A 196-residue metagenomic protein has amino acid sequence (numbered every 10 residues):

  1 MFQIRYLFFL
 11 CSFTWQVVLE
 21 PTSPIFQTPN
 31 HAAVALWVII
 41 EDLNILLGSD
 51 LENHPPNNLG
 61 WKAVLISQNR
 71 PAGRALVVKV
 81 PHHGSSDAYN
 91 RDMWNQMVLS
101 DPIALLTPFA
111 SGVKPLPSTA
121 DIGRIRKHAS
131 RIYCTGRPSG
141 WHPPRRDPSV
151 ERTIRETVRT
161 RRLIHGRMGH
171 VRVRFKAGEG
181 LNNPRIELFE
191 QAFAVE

Functional and structural regions predicted by a protein language model:
M1-H54, G123-E196: Flexible, acidic/histidine-containing loops and adjacent segments that form or flank the divalent-metal
W15-P117: Active-site-proximal loop/helix segments of hydrolase catalytic cores
